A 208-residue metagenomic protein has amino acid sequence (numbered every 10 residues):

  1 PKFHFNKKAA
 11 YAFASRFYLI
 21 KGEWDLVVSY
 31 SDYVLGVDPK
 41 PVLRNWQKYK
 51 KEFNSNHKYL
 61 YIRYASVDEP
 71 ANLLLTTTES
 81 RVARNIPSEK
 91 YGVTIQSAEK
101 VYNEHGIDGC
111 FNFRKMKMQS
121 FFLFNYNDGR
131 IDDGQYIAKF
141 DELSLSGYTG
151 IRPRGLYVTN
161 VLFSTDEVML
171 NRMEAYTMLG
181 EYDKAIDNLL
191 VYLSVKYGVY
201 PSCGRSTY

Functional and structural regions predicted by a protein language model:
P1-N171, M178-L190: Structured, solvent-exposed acidic/aromatic patches
V42, Y197-Y200: Short amphipathic alpha-helical interaction/hinge segments
A71-L73, D128, V199-Y208: Surface-exposed intrinsically disordered loops and tails
E167, E174, K196, C203-Y208: Extracytoplasmic cysteine-anchoring/structural motifs
K184-G198, S206: Active/binding-pocket-proximal capping segment
